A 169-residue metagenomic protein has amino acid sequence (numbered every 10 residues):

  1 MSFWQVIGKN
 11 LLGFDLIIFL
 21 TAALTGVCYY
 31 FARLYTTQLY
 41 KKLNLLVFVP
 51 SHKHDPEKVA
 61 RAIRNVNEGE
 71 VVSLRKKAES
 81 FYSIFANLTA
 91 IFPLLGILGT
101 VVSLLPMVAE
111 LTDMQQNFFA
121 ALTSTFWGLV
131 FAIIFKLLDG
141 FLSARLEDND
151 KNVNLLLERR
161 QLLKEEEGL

Functional and structural regions predicted by a protein language model:
M1-I63, R75-D150: Hydrophobic alpha-helical transmembrane segments of small proteolipidic membrane proteins, enriched in energy-coupled
N65-E70: N-terminal pre-Walker A segment at the start of P-loop NTPase domains
A144-L169: Cytosol/matrix-facing juxtamembrane amphipathic, basic-hydrophobic segments adjacent to a transmembrane helix
